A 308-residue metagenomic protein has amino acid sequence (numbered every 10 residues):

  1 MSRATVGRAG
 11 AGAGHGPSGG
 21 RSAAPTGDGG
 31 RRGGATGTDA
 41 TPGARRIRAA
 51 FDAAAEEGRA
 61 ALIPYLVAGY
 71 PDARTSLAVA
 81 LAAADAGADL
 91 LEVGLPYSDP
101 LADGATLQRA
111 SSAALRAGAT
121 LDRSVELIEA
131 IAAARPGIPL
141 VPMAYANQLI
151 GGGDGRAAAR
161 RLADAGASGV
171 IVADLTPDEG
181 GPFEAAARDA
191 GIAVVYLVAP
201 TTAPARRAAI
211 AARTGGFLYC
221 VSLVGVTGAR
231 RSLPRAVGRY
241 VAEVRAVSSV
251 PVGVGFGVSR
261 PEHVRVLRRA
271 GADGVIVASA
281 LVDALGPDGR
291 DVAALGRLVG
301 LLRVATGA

Functional and structural regions predicted by a protein language model:
M1-G10, H15, R21, P25 (+3 more regions): N-terminal amphipathic alpha-helix/helix-capping segment at the start of soluble metabolic enzymes
M1-R3, G27, G37, A242-G253 (+1 more regions): Alpha/beta catalytic cores of nucleotide-metabolism and tRNA/nucleoside-modifying enzymes
L62-L66, L91-V93, L140-A144, V170-V172 (+4 more regions): Hydrophobic faces of well-ordered beta-strands that scaffold small-molecule active sites in alpha/beta enzyme cores
R74-A82, T202-A212, V254, V258-V275: Catalytic cores of alpha/beta
D89-P100, G169-I171, T176-E179, C220-G228 (+1 more regions): Glycine-rich phosphate-binding active-site loops on the catalytic face of alpha/beta enzymes
G104-L140, A185-A199, L233-V252, R260 (+1 more regions): Alpha-helix-loop-beta-strand connector modules within alpha/beta enzyme cores
R116-A119, A167-E179, A193-T202, R207-A208 (+2 more regions): Catalytic beta/alpha-barrel core
L197, R207-A242, A246, A284-G289: Glycine/Thr-rich beta-alpha phosphate-binding loop at enzyme active sites
